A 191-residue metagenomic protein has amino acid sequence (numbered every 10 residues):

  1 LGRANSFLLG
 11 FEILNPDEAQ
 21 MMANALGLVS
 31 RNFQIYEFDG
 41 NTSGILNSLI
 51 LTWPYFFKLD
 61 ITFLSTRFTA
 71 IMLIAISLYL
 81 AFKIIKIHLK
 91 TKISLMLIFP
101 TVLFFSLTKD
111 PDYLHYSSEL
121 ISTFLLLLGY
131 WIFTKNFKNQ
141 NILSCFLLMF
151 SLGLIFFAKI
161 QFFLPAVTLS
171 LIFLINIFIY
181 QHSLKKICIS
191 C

Functional and structural regions predicted by a protein language model:
L1-E18, L103-F105: Transmembrane signal-anchor helices characteristic of membrane glycosylation enzymes that use polyprenol
I45, L49, F57-I76: Loop-to-helix entry region of an early transmembrane alpha helix in multi-pass inner-membrane enzymes
F68-K90, L103, L128: Transmembrane-helix motifs of polytopic, lipid-linked glycan transferases
T69-L73, T108-L128, I132-F133, I142 (+1 more regions): Multi-pass, polyprenyl lipid-linked donor-dependent membrane glycosyltransferases
S94-K109, L120-W131, C145-G153: Membrane-embedded helix bundles of polyisoprenyl
L127-L147, L174-H182: Membrane-interface transmembrane helices that cradle and orient dolichyl/undecaprenyl
L143-I160, A166-L171: Membrane-interface alpha helices of multi-pass inner-membrane proteins
P165-C191: Perimembrane helix-loop-helix junctions
